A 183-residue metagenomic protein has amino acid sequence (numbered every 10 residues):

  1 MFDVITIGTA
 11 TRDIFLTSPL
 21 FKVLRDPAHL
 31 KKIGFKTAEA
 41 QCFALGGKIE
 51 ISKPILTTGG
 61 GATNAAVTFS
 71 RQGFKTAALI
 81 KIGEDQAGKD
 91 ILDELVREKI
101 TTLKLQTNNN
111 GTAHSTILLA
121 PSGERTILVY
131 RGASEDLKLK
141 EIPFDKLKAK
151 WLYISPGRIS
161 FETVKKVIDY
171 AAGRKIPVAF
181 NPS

Functional and structural regions predicted by a protein language model:
M1-A77: Glycine-rich phosphate/adenosyl-contacting loop at the front of the ribokinase-like
I7-T9, K81-E84, T107, L119-P121 (+2 more regions): Cofactor-binding loop segments of dinucleotide-utilizing enzymes, especially the Rossmann-like FAD- and NAD(P)+-binding
S70, V96, A172-G173: Anion (oxyanion) recognition and catalysis
E94-G111: A glycine-rich helix N-cap at a beta->alpha junction
L103-T107, I117-F161: Conserved phosphate-binding/catalytic loop of the ribokinase/pfkB sugar-kinase fold
W151-S183: Conserved beta-alpha-beta core of the PfkB/ribokinase-like small-molecule kinase fold
